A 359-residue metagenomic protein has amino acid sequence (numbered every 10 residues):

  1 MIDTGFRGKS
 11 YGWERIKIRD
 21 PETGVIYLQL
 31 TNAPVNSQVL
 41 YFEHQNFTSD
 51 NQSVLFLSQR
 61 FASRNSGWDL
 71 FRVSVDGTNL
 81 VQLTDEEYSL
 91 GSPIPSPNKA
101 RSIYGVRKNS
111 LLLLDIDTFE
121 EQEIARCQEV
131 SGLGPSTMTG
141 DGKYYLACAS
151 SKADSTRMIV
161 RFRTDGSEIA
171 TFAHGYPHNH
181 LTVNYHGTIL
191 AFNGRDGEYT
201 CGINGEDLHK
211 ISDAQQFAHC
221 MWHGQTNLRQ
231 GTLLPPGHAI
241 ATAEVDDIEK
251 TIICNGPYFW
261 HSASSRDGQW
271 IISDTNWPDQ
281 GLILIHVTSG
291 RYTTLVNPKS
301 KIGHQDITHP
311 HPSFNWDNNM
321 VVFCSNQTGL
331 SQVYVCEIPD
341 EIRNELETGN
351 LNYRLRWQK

Functional and structural regions predicted by a protein language model:
M1-K359: Sequence signature of WD/YWTD-type beta-propeller architectures
